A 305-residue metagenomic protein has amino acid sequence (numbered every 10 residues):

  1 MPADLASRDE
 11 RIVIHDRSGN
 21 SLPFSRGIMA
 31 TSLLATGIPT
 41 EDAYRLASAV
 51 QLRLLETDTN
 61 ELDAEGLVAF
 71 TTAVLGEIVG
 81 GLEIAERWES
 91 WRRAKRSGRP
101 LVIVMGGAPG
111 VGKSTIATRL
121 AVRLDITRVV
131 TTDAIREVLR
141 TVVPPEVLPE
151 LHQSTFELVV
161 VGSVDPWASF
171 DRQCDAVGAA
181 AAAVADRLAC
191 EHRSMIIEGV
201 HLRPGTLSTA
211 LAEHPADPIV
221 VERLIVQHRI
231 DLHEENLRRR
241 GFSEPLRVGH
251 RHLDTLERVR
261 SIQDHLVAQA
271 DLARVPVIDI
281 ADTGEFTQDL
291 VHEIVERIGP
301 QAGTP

Functional and structural regions predicted by a protein language model:
P2, T40-V102: Extreme N-terminal, non-catalytic leader segments that precede Walker-type/kinase nucleotide-binding cores
A43-Q51, V68, H252-R260, D264-V267: Short, well-structured alpha-helical segments
V102-V122: Glycine-rich phosphate-binding P-loop
D125-V142: Short beta-strand-centered segment that lines the nucleotide-binding/catalytic pocket of NTP-utilizing
T127, C190-I197, P218-V220: Loop/turn-to-beta-strand initiation segments
T141-R193: Conserved nucleotide-sensing/catalytic segment adjacent to the nucleotide-binding pocket in NTP-handling enzymes
D217-I262: A glycine- and Lys/Arg-enriched "phosphate-lid" helix/loop adjacent to the NTP-binding pocket of small-molecule kinases
D264-P305: NTP-dependent small-molecule kinase module
